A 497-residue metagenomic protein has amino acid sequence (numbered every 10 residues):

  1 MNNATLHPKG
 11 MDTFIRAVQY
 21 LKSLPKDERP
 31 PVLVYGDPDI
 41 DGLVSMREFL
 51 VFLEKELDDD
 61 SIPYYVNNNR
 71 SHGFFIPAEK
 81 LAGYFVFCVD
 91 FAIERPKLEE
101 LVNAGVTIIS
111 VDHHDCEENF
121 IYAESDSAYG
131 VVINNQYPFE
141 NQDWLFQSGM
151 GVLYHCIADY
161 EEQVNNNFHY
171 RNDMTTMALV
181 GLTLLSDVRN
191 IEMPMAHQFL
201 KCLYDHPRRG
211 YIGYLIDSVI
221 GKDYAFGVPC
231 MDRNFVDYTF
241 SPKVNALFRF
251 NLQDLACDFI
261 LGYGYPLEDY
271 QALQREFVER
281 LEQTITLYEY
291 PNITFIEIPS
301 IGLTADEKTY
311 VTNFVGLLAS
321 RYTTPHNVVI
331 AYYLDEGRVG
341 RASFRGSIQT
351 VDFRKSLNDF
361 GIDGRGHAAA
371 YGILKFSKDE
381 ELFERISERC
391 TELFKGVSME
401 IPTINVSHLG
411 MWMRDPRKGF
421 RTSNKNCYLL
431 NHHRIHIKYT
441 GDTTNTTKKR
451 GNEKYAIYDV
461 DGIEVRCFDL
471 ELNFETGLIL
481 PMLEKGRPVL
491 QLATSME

Functional and structural regions predicted by a protein language model:
M1-V86, E100-V106, D126-A128, E161-V465 (+1 more regions): Hydrophobic helix-and-loop "lid/oligomerization" segment in the mid-to-C-terminal part of catalytic domains
D37-P38, N69, F91-A92, H113-C116 (+2 more regions): Short, ordered loop/turn segments at secondary-structure junctions
F75-I76, P96, H113-E124: Short, glycine/polar-rich helix-capping loops at beta-to-alpha or helix-loop-helix junctions that flank or form
C88-E99: Phosphate/diphosphate-binding loops
V102-V111, D115-E117: Catalytic PLP-binding core of fold-type I/II PLP enzymes
S110, G149-G151, D159, L179: Acidic, glycine-enriched active-site microenvironments
F120-L145, N358: Structural recognition of alpha->loop->beta junctions
L472-T494: Flexible glycine-rich surface loops and low-complexity tracts that mediate binding to linear polymers
